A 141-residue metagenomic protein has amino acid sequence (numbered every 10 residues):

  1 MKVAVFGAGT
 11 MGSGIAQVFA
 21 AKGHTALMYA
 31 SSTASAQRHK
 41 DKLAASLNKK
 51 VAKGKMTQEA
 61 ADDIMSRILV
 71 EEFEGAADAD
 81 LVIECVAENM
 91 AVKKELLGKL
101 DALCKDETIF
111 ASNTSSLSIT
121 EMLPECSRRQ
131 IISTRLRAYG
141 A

Functional and structural regions predicted by a protein language model:
M1, G23-H24, D78, K105-E107 (+1 more regions): Short coil/turn connectors at secondary-structure junctions
M1-K49, K53: NAD(P)+-binding Rossmann beta1-loop-alpha1 motif at the extreme N-terminus of oxidoreductases
G7-T10, V92, T114: Short secondary-structure boundary/capping elements
Q17, A21, G98, A102 (+1 more regions): Short, well-ordered alpha-helices that flank and scaffold nucleotide-derived cofactor binding pockets
A20-A21, A76, A138-A141: Short, flexible turn/loop "capping" segments at secondary-structure junctions
L27, L69, I83, I132-T134: Hydrophobic/aromatic beta-strand patches that form the interior of the parallel beta-sheet core in alpha/beta enzyme
S35-R38, K49-F110, S118: Rossmann-like NAD(P)-binding element
F110-A141: Rossmann-fold dinucleotide-binding core
